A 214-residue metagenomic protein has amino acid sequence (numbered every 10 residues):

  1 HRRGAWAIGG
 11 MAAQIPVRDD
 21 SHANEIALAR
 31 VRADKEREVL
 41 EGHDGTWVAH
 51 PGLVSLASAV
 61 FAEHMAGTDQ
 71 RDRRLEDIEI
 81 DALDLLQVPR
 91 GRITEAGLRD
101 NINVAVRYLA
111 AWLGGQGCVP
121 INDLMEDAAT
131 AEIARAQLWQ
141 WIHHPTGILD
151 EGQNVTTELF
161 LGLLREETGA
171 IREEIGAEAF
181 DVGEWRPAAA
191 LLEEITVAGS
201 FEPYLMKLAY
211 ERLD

Functional and structural regions predicted by a protein language model:
H1-D214: Expand to "…catalyze enediolate/carbanion chemistry for C-C bond making/breaking, isomerization, decarboxylation
